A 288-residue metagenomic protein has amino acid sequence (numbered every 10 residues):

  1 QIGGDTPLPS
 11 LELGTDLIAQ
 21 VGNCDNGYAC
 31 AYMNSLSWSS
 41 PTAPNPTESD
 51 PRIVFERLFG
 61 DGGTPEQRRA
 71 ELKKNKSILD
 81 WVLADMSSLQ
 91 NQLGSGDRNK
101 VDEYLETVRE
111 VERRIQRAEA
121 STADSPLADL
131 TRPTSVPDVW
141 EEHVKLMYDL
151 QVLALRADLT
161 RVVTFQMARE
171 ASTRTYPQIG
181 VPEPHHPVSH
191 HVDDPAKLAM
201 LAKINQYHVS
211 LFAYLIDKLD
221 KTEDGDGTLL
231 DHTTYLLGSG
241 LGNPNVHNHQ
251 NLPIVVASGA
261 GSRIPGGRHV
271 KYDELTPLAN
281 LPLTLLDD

Functional and structural regions predicted by a protein language model:
Q1-D288: Ligand-binding pockets and gating/stacking loops
